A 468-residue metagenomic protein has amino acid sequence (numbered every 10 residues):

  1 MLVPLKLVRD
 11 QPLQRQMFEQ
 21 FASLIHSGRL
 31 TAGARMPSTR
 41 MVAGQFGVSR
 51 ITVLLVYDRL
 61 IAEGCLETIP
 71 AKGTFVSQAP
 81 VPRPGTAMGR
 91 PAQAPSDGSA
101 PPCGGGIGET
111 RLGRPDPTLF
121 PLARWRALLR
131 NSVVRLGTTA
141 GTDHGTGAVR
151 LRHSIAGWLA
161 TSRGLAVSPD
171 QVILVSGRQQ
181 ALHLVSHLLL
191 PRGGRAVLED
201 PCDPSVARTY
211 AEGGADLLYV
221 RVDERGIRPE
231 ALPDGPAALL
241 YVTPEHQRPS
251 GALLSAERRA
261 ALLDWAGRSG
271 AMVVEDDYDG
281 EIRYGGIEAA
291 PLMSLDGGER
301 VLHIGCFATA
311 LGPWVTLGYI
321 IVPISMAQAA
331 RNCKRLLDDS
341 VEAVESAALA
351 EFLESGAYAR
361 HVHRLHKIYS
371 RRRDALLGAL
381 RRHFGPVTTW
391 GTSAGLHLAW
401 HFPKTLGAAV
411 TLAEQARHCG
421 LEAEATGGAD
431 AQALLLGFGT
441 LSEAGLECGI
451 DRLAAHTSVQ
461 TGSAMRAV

Functional and structural regions predicted by a protein language model:
M1-N131, G137, R331, R335-E342 (+10 more regions): N-terminal basic, amphipathic alpha-helical segments
A71, D296-A329, V341-V344: Active-site PLP attachment segment
P115, P244-R248, T309, L441: Short glycine-rich anion-binding loops that position phosphate/pyrophosphate groups of nucleotides and phosphorylated
L129, V134-S269, E281-I282, I287-G298 (+2 more regions): Conserved core of the PLP fold type I
I155, Y319, A347-S355: Helix-loop "lid/cap" segments that line or gate small-molecule binding pockets
L217, V273, E422-A423: Hydrophobic beta-strand scaffold residues
